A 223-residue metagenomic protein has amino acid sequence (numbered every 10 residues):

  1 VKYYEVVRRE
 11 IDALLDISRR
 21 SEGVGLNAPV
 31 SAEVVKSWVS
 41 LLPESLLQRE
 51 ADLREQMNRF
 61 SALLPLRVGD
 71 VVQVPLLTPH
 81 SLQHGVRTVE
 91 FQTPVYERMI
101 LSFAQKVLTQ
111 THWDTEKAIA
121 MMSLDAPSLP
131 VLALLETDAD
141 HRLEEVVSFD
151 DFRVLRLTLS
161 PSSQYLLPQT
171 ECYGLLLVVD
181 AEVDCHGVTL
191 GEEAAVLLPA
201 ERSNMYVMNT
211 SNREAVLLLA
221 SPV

Functional and structural regions predicted by a protein language model:
V1-V68, Q83-L176, V188, L219: Active-site region of the double-stranded beta-helix
S61-Q73, D184-Y206: Short acidic-glycine-tyrosine-enriched beta hairpin
T78-E97, T189, A200-V223: Ligand-binding loop in jelly-roll beta-barrel domains
P168, V178, V207-S211: Asparagine-centered strand-capping/turn motif at beta-strand->loop junctions
